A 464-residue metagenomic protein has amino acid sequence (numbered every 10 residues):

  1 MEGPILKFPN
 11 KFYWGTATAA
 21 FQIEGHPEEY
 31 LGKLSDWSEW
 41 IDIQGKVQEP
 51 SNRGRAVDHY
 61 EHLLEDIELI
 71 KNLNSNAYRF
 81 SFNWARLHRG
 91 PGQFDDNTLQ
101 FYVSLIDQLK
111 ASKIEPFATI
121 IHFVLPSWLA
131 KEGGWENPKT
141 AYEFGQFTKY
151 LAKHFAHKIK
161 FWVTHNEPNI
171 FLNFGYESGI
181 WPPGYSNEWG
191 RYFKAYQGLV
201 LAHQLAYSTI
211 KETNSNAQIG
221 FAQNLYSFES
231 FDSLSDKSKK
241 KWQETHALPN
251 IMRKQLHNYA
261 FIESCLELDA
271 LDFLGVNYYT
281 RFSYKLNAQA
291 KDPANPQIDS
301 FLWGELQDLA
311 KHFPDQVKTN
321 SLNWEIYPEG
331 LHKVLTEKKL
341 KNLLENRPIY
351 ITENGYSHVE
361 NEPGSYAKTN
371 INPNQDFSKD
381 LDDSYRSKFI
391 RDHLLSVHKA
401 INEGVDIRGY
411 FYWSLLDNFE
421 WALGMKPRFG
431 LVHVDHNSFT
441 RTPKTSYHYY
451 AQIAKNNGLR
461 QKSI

Functional and structural regions predicted by a protein language model:
M1-E61, I67, K71-N76, A85-I464: Non-catalytic scaffold segments within catalytic domains of secreted glycoside hydrolases
